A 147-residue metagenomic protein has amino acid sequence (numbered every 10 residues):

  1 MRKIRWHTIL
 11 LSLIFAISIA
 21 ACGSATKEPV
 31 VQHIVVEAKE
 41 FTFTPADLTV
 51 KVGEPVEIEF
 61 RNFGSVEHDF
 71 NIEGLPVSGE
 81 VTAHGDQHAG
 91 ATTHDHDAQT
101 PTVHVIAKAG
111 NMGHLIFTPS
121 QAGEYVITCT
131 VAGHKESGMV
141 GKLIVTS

Functional and structural regions predicted by a protein language model:
M1-L10: Bacterial N-terminal signal peptides that target proteins for export
S18-A21: C-terminal motif of bacterial Sec signal peptides marking the signal peptidase cleavage site
G23-A25: Bacterial signal peptide processing site
V30-V56: N-terminal edge beta-strand
A46-N71, G113-Q121, Y125, I144-S147: Beta-strand cores of secreted/periplasmic/IMS beta-sandwich domains, seen most often in copper-related folds
P76-A89: Short aromatic-acidic-glycine turn motif
Q87-T100: C-terminal low-complexity, charged extensions that often adopt amphipathic alpha-helices
A98-S147: Extracellular/periplasmic metallocenter environments
